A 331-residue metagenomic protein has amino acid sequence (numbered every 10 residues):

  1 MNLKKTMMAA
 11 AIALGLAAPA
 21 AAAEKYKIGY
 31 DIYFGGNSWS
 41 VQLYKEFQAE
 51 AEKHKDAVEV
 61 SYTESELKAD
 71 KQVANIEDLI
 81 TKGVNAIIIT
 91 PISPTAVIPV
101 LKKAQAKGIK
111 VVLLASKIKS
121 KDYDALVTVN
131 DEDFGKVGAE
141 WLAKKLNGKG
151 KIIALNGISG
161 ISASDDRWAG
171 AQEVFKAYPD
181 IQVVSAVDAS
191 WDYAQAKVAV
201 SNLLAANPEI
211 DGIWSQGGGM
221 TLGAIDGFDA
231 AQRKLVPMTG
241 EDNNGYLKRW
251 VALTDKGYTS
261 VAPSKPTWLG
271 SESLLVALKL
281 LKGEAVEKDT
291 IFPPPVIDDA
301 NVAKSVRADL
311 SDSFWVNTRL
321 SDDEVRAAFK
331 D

Functional and structural regions predicted by a protein language model:
M1-M8: Bacterial N-terminal signal peptides that target proteins for export
M8-L16: Hydrophobic helical h-region of N-terminal Sec-dependent signal peptides in bacterial secretory/periplasmic proteins
A22-D331: A residue-level marker of the well-folded mature domains of exported/periplasmic proteins
